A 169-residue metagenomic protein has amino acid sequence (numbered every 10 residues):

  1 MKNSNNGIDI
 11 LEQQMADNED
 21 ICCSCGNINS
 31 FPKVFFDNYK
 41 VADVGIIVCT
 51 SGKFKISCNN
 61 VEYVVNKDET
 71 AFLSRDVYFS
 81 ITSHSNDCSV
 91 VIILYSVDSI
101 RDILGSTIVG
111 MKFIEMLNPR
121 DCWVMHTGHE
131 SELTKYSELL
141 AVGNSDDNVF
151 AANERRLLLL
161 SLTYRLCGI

Functional and structural regions predicted by a protein language model:
M1-E69, D76, D121: Generic protein-terminus/edge-of-domain signal
K2-C23, S80-S145, Y164, G168: A hydrophobic/aromatic-rich effector-binding and dimerization subdomain of bacterial HTH-type transcriptional regulators
N60-V61, S85, F150-A151: Short, solvent-exposed loop/turn segments at secondary-structure boundaries
T70, S80, E154: Short, surface-exposed charged micro-motifs
A71-S74, I92-L94: Short hydrophobic-aromatic micro-motifs
H129, D147-R155: Residue-level recognition of alpha-helical structural elements
